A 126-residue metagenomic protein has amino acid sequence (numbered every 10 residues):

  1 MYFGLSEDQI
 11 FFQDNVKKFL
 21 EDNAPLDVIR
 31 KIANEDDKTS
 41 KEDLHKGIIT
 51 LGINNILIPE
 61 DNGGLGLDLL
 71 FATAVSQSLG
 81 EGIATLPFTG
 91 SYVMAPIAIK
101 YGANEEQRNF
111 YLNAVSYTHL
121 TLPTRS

Functional and structural regions predicted by a protein language model:
Y2-A24, D61: Flavin-dependent oxidoreductase catalytic core characteristic of acyl-CoA dehydrogenase/oxidase-like enzymes
F12-N15, F110-V115: Extended, well-ordered alpha-helical scaffold segments
F19-N23, G47, S78: Generic non-transmembrane alpha-helical segments
V28-D36: C-terminal helix-coil-helix/basic helical segment that borders enzyme active sites and/or dimer interfaces and provides
K38-E42: Structural motif corresponding to alpha-helix initiation and N-cap regions
D43-L44, Y111: Residues within well-ordered alpha-helices
I49-N113: Internal helix-loop-helix
T118-T124: Conserved small/polar residues in nucleotide/adenosyl-binding loops
